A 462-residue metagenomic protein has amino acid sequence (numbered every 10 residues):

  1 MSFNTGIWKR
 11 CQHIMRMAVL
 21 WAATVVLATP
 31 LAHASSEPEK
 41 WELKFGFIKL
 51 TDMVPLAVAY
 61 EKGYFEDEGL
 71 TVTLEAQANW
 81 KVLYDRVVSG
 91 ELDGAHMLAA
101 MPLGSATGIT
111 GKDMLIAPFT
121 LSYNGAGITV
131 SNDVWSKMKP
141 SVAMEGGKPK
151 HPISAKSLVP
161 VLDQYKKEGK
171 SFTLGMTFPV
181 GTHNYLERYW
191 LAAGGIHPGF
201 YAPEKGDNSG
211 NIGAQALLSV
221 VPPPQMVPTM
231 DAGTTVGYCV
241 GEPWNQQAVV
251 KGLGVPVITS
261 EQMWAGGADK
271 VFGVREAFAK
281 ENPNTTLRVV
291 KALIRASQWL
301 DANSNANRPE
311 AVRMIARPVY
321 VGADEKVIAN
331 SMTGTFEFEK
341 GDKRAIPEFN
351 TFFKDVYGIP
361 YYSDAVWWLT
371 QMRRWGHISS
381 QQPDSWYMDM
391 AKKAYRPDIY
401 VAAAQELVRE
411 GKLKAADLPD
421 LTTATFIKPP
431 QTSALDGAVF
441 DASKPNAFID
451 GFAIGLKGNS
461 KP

Functional and structural regions predicted by a protein language model:
M1-H13: N-terminal secretory signal peptides that target proteins for export/translocation
R16-T29: Bacterial N-terminal signal peptides
T29-S35: Signal peptide processing junction and immediate N-terminal pro/mature segment of secreted/exported proteins
S36-G213, L217-S219, T229-A232, V236-G266 (+2 more regions): Short, glycine-/small- and polar/acidic-enriched structural segments that line small-molecule recognition paths
L50, Q77-K81, H96, F178-G181 (+4 more regions): Soluble non-cytosolic domains of exported or imported proteins
I128-T129, V271-V274, F278-A279: Short glycine- and hydrophobic/aromatic-rich loop-to-beta-strand nucleating segment in the catalytic cores
K280-D398: Secondary-structure end/capping motifs
V366-P462: Conserved C-terminal helix/tail region of periplasmic/extracytoplasmic solute-binding proteins
